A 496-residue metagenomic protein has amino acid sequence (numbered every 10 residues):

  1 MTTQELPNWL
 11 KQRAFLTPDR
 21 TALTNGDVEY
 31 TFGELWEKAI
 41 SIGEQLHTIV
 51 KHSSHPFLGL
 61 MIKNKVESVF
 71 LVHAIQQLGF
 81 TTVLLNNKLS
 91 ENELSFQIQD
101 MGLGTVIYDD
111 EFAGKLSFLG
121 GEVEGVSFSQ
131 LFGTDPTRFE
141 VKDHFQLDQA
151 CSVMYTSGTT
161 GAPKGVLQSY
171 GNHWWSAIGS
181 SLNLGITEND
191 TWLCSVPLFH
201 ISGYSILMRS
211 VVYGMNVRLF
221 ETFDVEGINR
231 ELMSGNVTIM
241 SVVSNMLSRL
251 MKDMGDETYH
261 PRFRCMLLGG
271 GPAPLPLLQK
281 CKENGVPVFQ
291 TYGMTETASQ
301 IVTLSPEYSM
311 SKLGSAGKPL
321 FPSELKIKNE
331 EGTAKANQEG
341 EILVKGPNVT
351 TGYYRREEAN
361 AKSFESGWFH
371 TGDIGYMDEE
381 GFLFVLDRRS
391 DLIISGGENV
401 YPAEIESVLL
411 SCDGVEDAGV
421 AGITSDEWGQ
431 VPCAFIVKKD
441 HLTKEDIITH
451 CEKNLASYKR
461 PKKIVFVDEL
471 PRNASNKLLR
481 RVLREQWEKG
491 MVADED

Functional and structural regions predicted by a protein language model:
T3, P18-D19, T137-Y155, A162 (+1 more regions): Conserved pre-ATP/AMP-binding loop-to-beta segment of ANL
N8-T31: AMP-dependent adenylate-forming
V28, G43-L89, N399: Conserved AMP-binding/adenylate-forming
T31-G33, C151-W175: Conserved AMP-binding A3 loop
E67-S68, V106, G346, T351-G352 (+4 more regions): AMP-binding/adenylate-forming catalytic core of the ANL superfamily
W174-T191, F199-I239, D253: Conserved AMP-binding/adenylation subdomain of ANL enzymes
V237-V242, M251-S311, E324, E331: Gly/Ser/Thr-rich phosphate-binding loop
V302, K318-P322, G332-S363, E398-V400 (+1 more regions): Conserved ATP/PPi-binding loop(s) of AMP-dependent carboxylate-activating enzymes
